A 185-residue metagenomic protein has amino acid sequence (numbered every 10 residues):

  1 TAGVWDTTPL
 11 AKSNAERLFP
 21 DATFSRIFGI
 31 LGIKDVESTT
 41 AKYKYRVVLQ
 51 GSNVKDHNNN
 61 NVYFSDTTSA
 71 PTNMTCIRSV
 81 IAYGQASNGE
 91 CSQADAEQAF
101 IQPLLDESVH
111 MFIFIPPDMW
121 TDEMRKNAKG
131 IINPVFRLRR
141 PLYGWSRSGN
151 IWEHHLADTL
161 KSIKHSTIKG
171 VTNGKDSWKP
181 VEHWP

Functional and structural regions predicted by a protein language model:
T1-G170: Chromodomain-type histone methyl-lysine reader module
H165-P185: Short, intrinsically disordered, charge-balanced linker/junction segments flanking boundaries in proteins
